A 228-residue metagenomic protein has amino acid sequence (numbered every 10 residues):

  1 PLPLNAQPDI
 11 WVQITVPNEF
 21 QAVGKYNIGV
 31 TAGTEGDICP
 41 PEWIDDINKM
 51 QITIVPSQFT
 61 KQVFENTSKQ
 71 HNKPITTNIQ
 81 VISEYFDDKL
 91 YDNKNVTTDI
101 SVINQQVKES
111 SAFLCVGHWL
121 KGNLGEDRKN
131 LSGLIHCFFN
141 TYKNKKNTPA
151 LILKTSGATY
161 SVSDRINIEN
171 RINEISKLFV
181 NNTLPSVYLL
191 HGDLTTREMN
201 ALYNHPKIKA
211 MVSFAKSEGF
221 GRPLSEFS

Functional and structural regions predicted by a protein language model:
P1-N66: Extended catalytic core of nucleotide-activated donor transferases of GT-like folds
V30, I82, L190: Hydrophobic residues at beta-strand termini and immediately following loops that shape nucleotide-binding pockets
Q51-Q62, H71-T97: Donor nucleotide-sugar binding/catalytic pocket of nucleotide-sugar-dependent glycosyltransferases
D88-A201, H205: Conserved catalytic-core segment of nucleotide-activated headgroup transferases in glycan assembly
N200, S225-E226: Short alpha-helical segment that forms part of, or immediately flanks, the ligand-binding pocket in carbohydrate-active
A210-V212: A short hydrophobic beta-strand element within the catalytic core of glycosyltransferases that build diverse glycans
K216: Aromatic "clamp/platform" in nucleotide-sugar-dependent glycosyltransferases that forms part of the donor/acceptor
G221: Glycine-rich phosphate-binding loop at the start of an alpha helix
